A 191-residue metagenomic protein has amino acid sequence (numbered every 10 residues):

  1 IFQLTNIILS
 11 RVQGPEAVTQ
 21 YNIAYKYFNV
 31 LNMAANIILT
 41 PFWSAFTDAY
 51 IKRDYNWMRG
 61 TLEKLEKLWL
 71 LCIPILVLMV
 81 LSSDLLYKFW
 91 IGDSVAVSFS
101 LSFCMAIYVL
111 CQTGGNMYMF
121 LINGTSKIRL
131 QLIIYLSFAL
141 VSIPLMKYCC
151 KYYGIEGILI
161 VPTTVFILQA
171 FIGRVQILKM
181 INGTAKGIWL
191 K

Functional and structural regions predicted by a protein language model:
I1-E16, I143, P162, F166: Signature of the first transmembrane helix
T5-N6, T19-A35, L68, I167: Alpha-helical transmembrane segments of polytopic membrane transporters and translocases
I8-N29, A96-F99, I155-I160: Interfacial/gating helices of multi-pass transporter permease domains
P15-A17, Y55-N56, G60, V80-L110 (+1 more regions): Interfacial segments at transmembrane-helix termini and the short loops linking adjacent helices
K26-N29, K64, L76, V109 (+2 more regions): Residue-level recognition of pore/gate-forming positions within transmembrane alpha-helices of multi-pass
N32-R53, M119-G124: Helix-loop junctions and terminal segments of transmembrane helices in multi-pass membrane transport/translocation
S83, S126-R129, A139-F171, V175-G183: Membrane-interface helix-loop junctions in multi-pass transport and translocation proteins
I107-S137, I177, I181: Membrane-interface junctions at transmembrane-helix termini in multi-pass inner-membrane proteins
